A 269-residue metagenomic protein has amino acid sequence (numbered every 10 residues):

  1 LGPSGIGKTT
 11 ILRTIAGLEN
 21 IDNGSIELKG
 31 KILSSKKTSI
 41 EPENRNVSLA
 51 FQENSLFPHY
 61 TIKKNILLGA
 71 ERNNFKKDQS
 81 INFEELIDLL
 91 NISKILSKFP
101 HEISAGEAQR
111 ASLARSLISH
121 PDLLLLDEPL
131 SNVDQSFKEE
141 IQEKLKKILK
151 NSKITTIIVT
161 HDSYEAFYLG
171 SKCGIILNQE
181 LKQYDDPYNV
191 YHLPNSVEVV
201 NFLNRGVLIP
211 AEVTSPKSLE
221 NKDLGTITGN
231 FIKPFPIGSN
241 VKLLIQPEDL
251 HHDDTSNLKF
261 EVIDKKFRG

Functional and structural regions predicted by a protein language model:
P3-I6: Walker A (P-loop) phosphate-binding loop of ABC-type ATPase nucleotide-binding domains
T9-L12, A111: ABC ATPase nucleotide-binding domain helices that frame the ATP-binding cleft
A16: Helix-to-loop junction immediately C-terminal to a conserved catalytic motif
D22-S25, N178: Conserved coupling/switch loops of ABC nucleotide-binding domains, chiefly the family-specific signature
S25-R45: ABC ATPase NBD Q-loop/coupling interface
K37, F51-S55, Y60, L130 (+1 more regions): ABC ATPase nucleotide-binding domain signature
N46-S48, T61-E198: ABC ATPase nucleotide-binding domains
D223-K266: Glycine/charge-rich catalytic "coupling/switch" loops of P-loop NTPases
